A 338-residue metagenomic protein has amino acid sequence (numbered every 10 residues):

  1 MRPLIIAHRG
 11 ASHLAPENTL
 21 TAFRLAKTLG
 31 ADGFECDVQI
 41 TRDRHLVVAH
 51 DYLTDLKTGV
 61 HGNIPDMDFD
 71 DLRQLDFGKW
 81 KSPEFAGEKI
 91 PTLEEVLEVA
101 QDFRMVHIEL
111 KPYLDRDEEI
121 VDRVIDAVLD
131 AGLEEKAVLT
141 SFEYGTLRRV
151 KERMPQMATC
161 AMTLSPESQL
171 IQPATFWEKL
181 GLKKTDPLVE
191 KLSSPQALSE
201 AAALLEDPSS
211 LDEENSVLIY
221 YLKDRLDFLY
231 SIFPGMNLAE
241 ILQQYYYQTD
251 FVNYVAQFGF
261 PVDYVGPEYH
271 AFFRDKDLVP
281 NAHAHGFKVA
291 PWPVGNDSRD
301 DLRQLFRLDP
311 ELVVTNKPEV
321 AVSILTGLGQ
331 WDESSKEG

Functional and structural regions predicted by a protein language model:
M1-G338: Phosphate-group recognition and catalysis centered on beta-loop-alpha active-site segments
